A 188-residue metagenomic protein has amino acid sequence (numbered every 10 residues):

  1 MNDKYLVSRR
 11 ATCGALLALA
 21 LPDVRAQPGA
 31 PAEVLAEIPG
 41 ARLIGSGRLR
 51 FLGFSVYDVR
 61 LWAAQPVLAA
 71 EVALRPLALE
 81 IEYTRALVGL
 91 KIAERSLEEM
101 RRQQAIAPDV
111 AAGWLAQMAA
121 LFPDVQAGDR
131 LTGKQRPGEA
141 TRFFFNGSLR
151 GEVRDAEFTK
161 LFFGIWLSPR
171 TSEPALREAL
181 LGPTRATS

Functional and structural regions predicted by a protein language model:
N2, Q27-S188: Terminal leader/tail segments of proteins
N2-L19: N-terminal secretory signal peptides and thylakoid transit peptides that target proteins across membranes
L21-D23: C-terminal segment of classical bacterial N-terminal signal peptides
